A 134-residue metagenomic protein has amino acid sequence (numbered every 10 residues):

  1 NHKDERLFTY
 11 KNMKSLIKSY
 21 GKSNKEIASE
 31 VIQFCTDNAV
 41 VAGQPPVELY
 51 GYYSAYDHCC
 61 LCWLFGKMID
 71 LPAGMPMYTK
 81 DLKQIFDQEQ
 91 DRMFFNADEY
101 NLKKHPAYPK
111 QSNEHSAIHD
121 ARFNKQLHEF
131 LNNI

Functional and structural regions predicted by a protein language model:
N1-K14, K80-A121: Active-site-proximal helix-loop-helix substrate-binding element of RNase H-like nuclease domains
N1-Y52: Conserved non-catalytic scaffold segment of RNase H-like nuclease domains
E26, E30, C60-W63, Q84: Non-catalytic alpha-helical scaffold/packing segments enriched in small hydrophobic residues
I32, G66, D87-D91: Amphipathic alpha-helical core segments of compact helical bundles
Q33, V40, W63, Q126-L127: Intrinsically disordered, low-complexity terminal extensions that flank but exclude the folded catalytic cores
E48-A55, C59-C60, D98-I134: Acidic, Mg2+-coordinating catalytic module of metal-dependent nucleases/exonucleases that use a two-metal-ion mechanism
A55-M77: Substrate-recognition/cap helix-loop segment adjacent to the acidic, metal-dependent catalytic center of Asp-based
M68-I69, Q90-F95, N132-I134: Short helix-capping/linker segments at secondary-structure and domain boundaries
